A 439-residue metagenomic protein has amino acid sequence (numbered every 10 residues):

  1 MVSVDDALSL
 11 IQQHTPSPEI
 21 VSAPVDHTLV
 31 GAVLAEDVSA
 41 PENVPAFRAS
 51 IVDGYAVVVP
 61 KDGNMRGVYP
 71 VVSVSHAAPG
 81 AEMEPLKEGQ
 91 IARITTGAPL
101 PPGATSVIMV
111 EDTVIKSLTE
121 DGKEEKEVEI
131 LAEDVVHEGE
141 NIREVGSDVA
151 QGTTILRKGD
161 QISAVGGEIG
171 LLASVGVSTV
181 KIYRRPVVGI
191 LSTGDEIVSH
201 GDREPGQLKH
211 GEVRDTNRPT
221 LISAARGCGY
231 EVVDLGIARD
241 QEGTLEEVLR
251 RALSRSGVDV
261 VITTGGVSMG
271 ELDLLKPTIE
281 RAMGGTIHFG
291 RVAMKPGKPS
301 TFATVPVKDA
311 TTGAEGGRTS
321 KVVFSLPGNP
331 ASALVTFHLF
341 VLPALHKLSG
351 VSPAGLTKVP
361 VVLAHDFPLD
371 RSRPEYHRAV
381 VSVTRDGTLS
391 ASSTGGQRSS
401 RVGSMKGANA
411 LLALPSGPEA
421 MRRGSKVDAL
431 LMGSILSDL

Functional and structural regions predicted by a protein language model:
M1-L8, V177-L326, P330-T336: Helix-rich terminal scaffold detector
M1-R66, R93, T105, E144 (+1 more regions): Short, low-complexity N-terminal leaders and the immediately following helix N-cap/first helix
V2, A56-D234, R239, R250 (+1 more regions): Short, glycine/charged-enriched hinge/interface segments at domain edges or termini
V2-D6, P24, T28, V52 (+23 more regions): Conserved active-site and cofactor/substrate-binding residues in soluble primary-metabolism enzymes
I11, G54, G152, I190 (+4 more regions): Residue-level signal for inorganic ion chemistry
Q12-E19, D37, V59, L100 (+12 more regions): Structural signal for hydrophobic packing residues in well-ordered secondary-structure cores of soluble enzyme domains
P18-V25, V44-P70, D112-K126, V381-M405 (+1 more regions): Short beta-strand/loop turn elements enriched in aromatics
S22, D26-H27, G31, A35-E36 (+3 more regions): Flexible glycine/proline-rich
